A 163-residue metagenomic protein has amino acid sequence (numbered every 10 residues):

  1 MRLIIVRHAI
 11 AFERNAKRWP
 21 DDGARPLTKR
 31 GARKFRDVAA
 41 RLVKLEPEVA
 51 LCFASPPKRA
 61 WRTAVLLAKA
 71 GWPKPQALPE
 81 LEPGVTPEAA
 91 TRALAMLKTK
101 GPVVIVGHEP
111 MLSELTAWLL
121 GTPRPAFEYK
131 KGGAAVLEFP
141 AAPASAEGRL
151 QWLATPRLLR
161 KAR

Functional and structural regions predicted by a protein language model:
R2-E88, R92, L112, P125-Y129: Active-site-proximal alpha-helix that buttresses catalytic centers in soluble enzyme cores
L3, T99-G107: Generic beta-sheet signal
K44, K69, M96-T99, A142: Secondary-structure boundary motif
K58, L119-L120: Short beta->alpha connector loops
V106-P110, L137: A short beta-strand-loop-alpha-helix capping motif that often carries His-Thr
E109-W118, K161-R163: Extended, charge-rich low-complexity interaction segments
L120-R149, L153-L159: Domain-level recognition of soluble alpha/beta enzyme cores, biased toward histidine phosphatases/phosphomutases
